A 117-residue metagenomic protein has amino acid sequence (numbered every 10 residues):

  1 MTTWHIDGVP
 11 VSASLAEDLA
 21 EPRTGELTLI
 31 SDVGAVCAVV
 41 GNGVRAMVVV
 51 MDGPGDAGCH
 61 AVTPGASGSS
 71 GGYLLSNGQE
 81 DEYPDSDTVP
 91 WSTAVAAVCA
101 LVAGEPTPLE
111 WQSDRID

Functional and structural regions predicted by a protein language model:
M1-T24, M51-D117: Acidic, proline/glycine-rich low-complexity IDRs
E17-V50: Short, well-structured hydrophobic secondary-structure segments
